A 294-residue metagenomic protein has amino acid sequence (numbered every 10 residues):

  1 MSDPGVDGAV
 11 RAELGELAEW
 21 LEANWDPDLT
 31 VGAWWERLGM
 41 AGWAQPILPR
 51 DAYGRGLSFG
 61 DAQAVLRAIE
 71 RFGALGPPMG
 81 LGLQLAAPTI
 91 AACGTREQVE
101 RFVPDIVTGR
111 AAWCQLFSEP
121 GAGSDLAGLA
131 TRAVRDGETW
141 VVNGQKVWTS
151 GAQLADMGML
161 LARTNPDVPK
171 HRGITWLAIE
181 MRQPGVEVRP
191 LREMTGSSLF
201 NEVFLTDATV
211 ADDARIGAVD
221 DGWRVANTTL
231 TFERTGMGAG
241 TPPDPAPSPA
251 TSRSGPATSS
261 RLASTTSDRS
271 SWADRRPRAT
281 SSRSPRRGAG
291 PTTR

Functional and structural regions predicted by a protein language model:
M1-G80, R101, D105, G238: Amphipathic, small/basic residue-rich leader segments at the start of a protein or domain
G42, V65-E70, A162, I179-Q183 (+1 more regions): Short Ser/Thr-interspersed hydrophobic loop/turn segments at strand-loop and sheet-helix junctions that line or gate
P77-E97, G123, T139: N-terminal glycine-rich flavin-associated loop
G80, G121-S124, W148-G151, P166-V168 (+2 more regions): Short Gly/Pro-enriched turn/cap motifs at secondary-structure boundaries
G109-F117, L161: A short, Trp-centered hydrophobic/proline-enriched beta-strand micro-motif
T131-V134: A structural signal for short hydrophobic beta-strand segments in well-ordered beta-sheet cores
N143-L191: A short core secondary-structure module
V186-R294: Glycine-rich beta->alpha junctions and the first turn(s) of the following alpha-helix
